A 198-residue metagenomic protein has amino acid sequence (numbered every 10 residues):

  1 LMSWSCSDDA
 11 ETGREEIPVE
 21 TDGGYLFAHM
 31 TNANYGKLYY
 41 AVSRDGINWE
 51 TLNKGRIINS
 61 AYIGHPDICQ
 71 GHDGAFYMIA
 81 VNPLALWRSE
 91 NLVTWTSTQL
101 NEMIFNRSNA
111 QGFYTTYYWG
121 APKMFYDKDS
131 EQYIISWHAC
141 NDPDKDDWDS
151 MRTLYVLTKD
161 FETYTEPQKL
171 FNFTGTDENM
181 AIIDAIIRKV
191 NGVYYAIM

Functional and structural regions predicted by a protein language model:
W4-C6: N-terminal Sec signal peptide cleavage junction
G13-W119, F125-M198: Beta-rich carbohydrate-recognition and catalytic domains
